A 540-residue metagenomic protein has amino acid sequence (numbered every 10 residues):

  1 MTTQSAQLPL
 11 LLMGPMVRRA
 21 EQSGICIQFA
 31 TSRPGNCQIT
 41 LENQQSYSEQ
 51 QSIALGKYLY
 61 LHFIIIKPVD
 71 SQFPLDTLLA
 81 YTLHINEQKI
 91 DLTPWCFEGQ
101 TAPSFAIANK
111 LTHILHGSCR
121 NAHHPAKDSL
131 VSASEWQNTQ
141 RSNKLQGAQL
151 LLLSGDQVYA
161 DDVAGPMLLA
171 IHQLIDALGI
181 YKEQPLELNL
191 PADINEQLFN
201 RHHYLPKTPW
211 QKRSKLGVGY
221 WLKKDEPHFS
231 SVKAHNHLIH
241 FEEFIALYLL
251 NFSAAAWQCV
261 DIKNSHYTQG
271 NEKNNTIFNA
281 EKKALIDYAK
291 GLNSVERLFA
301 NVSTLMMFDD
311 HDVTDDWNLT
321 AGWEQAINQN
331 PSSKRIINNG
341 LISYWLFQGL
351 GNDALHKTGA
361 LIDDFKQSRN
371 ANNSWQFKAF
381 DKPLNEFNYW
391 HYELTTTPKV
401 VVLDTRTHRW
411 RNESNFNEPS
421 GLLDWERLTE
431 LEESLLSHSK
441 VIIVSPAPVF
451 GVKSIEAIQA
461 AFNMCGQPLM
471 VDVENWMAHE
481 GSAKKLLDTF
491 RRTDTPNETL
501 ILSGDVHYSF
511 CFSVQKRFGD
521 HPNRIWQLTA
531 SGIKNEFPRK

Functional and structural regions predicted by a protein language model:
T2-K540: Metal-dependent phosphoester/phosphodiester hydrolase catalytic core
